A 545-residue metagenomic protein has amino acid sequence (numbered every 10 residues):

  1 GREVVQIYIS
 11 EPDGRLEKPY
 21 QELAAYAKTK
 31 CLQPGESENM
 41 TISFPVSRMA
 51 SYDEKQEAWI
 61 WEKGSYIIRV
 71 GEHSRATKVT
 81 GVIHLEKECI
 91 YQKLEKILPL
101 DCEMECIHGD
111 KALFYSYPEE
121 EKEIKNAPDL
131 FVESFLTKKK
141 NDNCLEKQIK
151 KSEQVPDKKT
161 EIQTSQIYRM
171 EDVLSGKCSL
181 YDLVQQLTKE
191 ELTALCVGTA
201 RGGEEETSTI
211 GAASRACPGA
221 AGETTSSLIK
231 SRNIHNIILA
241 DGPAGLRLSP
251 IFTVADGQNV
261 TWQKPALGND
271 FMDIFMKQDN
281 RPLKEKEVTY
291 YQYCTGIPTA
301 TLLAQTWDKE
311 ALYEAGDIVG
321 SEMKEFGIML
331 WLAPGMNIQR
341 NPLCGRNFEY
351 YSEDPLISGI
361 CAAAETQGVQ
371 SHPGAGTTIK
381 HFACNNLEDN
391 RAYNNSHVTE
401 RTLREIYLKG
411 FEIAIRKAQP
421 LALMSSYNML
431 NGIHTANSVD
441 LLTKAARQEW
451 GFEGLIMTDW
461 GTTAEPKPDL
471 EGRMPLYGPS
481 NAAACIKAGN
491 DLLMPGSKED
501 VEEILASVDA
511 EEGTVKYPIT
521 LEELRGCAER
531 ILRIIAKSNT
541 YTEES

Functional and structural regions predicted by a protein language model:
G1-S51, I60-S74, L94-S545: Glycoside hydrolase catalytic-domain context in secreted enzymes
E54-K55: Flexible, membrane-facing loop/turn or short amphipathic-helix motifs that contact lipid bilayers or gate lipid-binding
A76-K93: Short beta-strand elements
